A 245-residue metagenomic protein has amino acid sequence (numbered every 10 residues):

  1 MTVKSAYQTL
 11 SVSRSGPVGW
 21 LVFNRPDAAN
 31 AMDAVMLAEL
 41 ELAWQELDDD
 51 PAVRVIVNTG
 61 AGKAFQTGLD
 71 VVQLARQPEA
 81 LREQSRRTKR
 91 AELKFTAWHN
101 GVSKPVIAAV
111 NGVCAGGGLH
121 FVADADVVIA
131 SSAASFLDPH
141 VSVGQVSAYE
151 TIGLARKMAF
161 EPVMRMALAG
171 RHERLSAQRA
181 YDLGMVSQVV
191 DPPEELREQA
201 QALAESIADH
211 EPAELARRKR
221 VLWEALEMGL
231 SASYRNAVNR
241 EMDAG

Functional and structural regions predicted by a protein language model:
M1-A61: Conserved CoA-thioester-binding segment of acyl-CoA-metabolizing enzymes
M1-W20, N24, A167, H172-D209 (+1 more regions): Amphipathic alpha-helical segments at domain termini/boundaries
L21, N58, D70, F121-A123 (+2 more regions): Hydrophobic/aromatic residues within transmembrane alpha-helices of multi-pass small-molecule transporters
Q45-D48, V71-N111, T151, K157: An acidic, glycine-rich surface segment that forms the CoA-thioester-binding/catalytic face of crotonase-fold enzymes
K63-T67, A115, L137, L222-A225: Short, active-site-adjacent cap segments at secondary-structure transitions
G68, G116, A148, R174-L175: Glycine-rich phosphate-binding loop at the start of an alpha helix
K94-S103, A109, A115-L168, Q199 (+1 more regions): CoA-thioester-processing core
V221, A232, N236-G245: Intrinsically disordered, low-complexity segments enriched in small/flexible residues
